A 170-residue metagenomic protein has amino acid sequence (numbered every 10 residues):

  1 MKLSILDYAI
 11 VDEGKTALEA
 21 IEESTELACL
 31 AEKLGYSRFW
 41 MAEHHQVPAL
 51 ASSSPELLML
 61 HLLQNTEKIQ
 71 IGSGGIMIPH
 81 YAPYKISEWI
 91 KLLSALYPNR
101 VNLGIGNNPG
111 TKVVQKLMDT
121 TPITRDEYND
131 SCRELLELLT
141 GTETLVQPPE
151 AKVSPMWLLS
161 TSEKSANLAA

Functional and structural regions predicted by a protein language model:
M1-N65: N-terminal beta1-alpha1-beta2 module of alpha/beta enzyme domains
K2-A17, P79-T140: Flexible, glycine-rich active-site loops centered on histidine and acidic residues that chelate a metal or position
K2-I5, S37-R38, K68-G75, R100-G104 (+1 more regions): Structural preference for beta-strand elements that scaffold enzyme active sites
E23-L27, A31, W89, S131 (+1 more regions): Alpha-helical packing segments of well-folded alpha/beta enzyme cores
E32, M59-E67, I90, S94-V101 (+1 more regions): Acidic (Asp/Glu)-rich catalytic clusters
A42, N107, L159: Conserved residues at the C-terminal ends of beta-strands
H45-V47, I76-H80: Short histidine/acidic/glycine/proline-rich micro-motifs that form metal- and phosphate-coordinating active-site loops
Q147-A170: Loop-centered beta-sheet repeat module
